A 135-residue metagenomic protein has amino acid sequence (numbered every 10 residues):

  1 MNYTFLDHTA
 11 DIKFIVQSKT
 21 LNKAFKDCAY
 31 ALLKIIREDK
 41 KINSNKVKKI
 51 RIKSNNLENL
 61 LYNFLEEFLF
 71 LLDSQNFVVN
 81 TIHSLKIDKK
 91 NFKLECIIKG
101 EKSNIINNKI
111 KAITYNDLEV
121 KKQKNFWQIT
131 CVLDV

Functional and structural regions predicted by a protein language model:
M1-V135: Intrinsically disordered, low-complexity regions
